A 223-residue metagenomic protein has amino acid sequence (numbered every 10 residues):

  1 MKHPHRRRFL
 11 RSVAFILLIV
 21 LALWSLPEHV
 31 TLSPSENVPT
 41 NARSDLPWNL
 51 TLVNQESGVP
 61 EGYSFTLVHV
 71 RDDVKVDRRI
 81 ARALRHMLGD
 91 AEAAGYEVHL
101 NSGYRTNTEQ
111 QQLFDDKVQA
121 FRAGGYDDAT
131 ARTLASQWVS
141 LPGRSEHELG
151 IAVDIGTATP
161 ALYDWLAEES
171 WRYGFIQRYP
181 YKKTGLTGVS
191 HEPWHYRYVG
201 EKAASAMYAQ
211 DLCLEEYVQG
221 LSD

Functional and structural regions predicted by a protein language model:
K2-D223: Extracytoplasmic cell-surface/polysaccharide-interacting catalytic and binding patches
